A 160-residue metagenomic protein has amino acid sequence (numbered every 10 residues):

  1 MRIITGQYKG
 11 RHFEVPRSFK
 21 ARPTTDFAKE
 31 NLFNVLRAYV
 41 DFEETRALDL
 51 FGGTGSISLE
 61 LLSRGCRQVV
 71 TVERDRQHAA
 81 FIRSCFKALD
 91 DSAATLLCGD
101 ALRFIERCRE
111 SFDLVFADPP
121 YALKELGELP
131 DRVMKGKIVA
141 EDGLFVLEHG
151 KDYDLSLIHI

Functional and structural regions predicted by a protein language model:
M1-R46, G52, I57: S-adenosyl-L-methionine
T54-C66: Conserved SAM-binding loop of SAM-dependent methyltransferases across substrates and taxa, primarily the Class I
Q68-E73: Conserved SAM-binding motif I beta-strand of class I
Q77: Conserved Rossmann-like nucleotide-cofactor binding loop
A80-C108: S-adenosyl-L-methionine
L97, A101-M134: Active-site segment flanking the S-adenosylmethionine/decSAM binding pocket in AdoMet-dependent transferases
V139-G143: Short glycine-dipeptide loop
I158-I160: Conserved small/polar residues in nucleotide/adenosyl-binding loops
